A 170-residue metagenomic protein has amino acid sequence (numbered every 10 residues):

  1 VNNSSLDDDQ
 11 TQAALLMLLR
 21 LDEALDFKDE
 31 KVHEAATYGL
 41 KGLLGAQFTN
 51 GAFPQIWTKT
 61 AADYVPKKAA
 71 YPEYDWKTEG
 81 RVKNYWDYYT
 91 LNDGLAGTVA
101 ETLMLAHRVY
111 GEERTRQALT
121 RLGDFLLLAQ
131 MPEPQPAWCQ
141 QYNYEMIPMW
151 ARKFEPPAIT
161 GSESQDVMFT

Functional and structural regions predicted by a protein language model:
V1-S5, P54-T90, P136-I159: Carbohydrate-binding/catalytic loop surfaces
S4, E23-V32, Y85, Y89 (+1 more regions): The substrate-binding groove and active-site-proximal loops of carbohydrate-active enzymes, especially glycoside
S5-L16, K31, A35-Y38, T90-T98 (+1 more regions): Aromatic- and histidine-enriched alpha-helix N-cap/loop-to-helix transition segments that scaffold the rims
A13-K28, T98-E112, D166-T170: Well-ordered alpha-helical scaffold segments within catalytic/enzyme domains
L16-D26, E34, I56, T60-A69 (+1 more regions): Intrinsic disorder/low-complexity detector
L25-K28, T49-N50, E113, P132-E133: Alpha-solenoid repeat scaffolds
A35-A52, A118-Q135: Long, well-ordered core segments of solenoidal/helical folds
G42-L43, T49-K59, K83-R108, E112-R114 (+1 more regions): Solenoidal tandem-repeat scaffolds enriched in leucines and small polar residues
